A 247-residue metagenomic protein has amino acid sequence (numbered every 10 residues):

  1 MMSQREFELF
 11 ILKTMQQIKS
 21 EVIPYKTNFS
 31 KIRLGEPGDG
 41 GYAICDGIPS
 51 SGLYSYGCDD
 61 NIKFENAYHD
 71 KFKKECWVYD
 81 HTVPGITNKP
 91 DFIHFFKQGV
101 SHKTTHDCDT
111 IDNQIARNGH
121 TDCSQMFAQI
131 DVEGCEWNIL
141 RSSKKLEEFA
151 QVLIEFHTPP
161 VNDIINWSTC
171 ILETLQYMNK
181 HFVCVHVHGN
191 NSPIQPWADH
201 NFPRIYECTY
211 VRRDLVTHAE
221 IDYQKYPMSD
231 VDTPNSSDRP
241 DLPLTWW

Functional and structural regions predicted by a protein language model:
M1-Y54, N61, K97-V100, D107-S124 (+1 more regions): Rossmann-like AdoMet/SAM-dependent catalytic core
G57-C58, D131: Conserved S-adenosyl-L-methionine
D60-F72: Conserved SAM-binding loop of SAM-dependent methyltransferases across substrates and taxa, primarily the Class I
D60-N61, V78-I86: Short, polar loop motifs at secondary-structure junctions
Y68-D70, P84-I93, K144-E147: Short loop/helix-cap segments at secondary-structure boundaries that form the rim of catalytic
K74-E75, P90-G99: Active-site regions of enzymes building and remodeling cell-envelope glycoconjugates
A128-C135: Switch II (G3) loop of P-loop NTPases
E148-P159: Conserved beta-strand signature within the Rossmann-like core of class I S-adenosyl-L-methionine
